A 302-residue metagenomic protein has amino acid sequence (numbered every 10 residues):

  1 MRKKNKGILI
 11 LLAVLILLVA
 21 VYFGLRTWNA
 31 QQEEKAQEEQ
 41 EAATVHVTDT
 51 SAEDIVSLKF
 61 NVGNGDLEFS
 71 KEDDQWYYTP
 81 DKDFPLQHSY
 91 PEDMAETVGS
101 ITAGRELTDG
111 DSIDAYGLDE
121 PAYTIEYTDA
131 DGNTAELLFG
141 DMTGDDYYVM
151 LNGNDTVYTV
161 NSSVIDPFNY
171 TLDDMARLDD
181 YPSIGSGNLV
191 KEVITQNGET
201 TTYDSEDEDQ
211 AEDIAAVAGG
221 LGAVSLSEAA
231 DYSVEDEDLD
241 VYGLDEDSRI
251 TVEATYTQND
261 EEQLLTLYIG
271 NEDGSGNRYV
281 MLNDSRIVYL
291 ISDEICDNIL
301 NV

Functional and structural regions predicted by a protein language model:
M1-V302: Secondary-structure "cap/kink" motif recognition
